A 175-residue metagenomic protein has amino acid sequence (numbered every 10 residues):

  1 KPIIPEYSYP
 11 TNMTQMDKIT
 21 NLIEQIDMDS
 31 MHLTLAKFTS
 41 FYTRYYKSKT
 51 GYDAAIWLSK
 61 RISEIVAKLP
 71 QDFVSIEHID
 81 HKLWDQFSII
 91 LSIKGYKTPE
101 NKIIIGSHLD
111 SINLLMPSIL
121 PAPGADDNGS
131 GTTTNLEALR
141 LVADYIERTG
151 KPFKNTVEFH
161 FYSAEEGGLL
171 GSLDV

Functional and structural regions predicted by a protein language model:
K1-S48: N-terminal hydrophobic or amphipathic helices/low-complexity stretches enriched in small/hydrophobic/Pro/Gly
M13, Q25-H32, Y45-I56, P99 (+2 more regions): Soluble non-cytosolic domains of exported or imported proteins
S30-K94: A non-catalytic alpha/beta surface segment that caps or lines the substrate-entry region of metallo-dependent hydrolase
M31-T39, S75-H78, S88-S92, K102-S107 (+3 more regions): Structural recognition of the beta-strand scaffold that forms the well-ordered cores of secreted hydrolase catalytic
T43-Y46, H81-D85, G95-T98, L109-N113 (+1 more regions): Solvent-exposed loop/turn segments at secondary-structure junctions within structured extracellular/periplasmic domains
K49-G51, N101-I103, L115-I119, L170-L173: Short, solvent-exposed loop/turn and secondary-structure capping segments
L69-F73, P99, T149-N155: Short helix-terminating capping/connector loops at secondary-structure junctions
D85-F87, I119-V175: Acidic/histidine-rich catalytic neighborhood of metal-dependent amide-processing enzymes
